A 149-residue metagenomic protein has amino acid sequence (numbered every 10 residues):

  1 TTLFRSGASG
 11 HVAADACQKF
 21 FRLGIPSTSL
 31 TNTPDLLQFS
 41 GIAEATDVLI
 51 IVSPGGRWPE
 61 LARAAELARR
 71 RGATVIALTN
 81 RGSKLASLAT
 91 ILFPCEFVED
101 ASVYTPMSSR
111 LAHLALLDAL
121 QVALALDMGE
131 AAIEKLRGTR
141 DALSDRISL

Functional and structural regions predicted by a protein language model:
T2-L3: Short, small-residue-biased leader/transition segments that mark boundaries at the very start of proteins
S9-A14, R57-R63: Short glycine/serine/threonine-rich phosphate/pyrophosphate-binding segments that cradle anionic phosphate groups
C17, F21-L49: Glycine-rich oxoanion-binding loops at beta->alpha junctions
F21, A65-R69: Surface-exposed amphipathic alpha-helices with a cationic face
L23, R71, S87-A89: Short, structured coil segments at secondary-structure junctions
S27, G72-V75: Hydrophobic beta-strand scaffold residues
L37-Q38, A77-L88: Short, glycine/polar-rich helix-capping loops at beta-to-alpha or helix-loop-helix junctions that flank or form
S83-S144: Short alpha-helices
